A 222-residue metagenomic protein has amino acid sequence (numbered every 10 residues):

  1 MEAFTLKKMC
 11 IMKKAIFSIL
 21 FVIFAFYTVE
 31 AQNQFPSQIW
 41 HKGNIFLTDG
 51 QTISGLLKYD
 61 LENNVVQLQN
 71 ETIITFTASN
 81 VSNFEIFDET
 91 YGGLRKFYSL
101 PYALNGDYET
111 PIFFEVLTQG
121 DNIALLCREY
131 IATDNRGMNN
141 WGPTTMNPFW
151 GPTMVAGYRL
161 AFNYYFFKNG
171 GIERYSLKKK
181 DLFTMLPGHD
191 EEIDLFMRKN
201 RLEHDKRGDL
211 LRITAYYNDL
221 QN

Functional and structural regions predicted by a protein language model:
M1-P36, I213: Bacterial Sec-dependent N-terminal signal peptides
N33-G50: Short N-terminal segments immediately surrounding and downstream of signal-peptide cleavage
W40, K178, K206-D209: Intrinsic-disorder/low-complexity, polar/charged segments
K42, S54-L57: Glycine-rich, compositionally biased intrinsically disordered regions
L56-K179: Aromatic-patch recognition
K168-R198: A hydrophobic, small-residue-rich beta->alpha segment in the mid-to-C-terminal subdomain of diverse proteins
G188-N222: Long, compositionally biased interface segments
